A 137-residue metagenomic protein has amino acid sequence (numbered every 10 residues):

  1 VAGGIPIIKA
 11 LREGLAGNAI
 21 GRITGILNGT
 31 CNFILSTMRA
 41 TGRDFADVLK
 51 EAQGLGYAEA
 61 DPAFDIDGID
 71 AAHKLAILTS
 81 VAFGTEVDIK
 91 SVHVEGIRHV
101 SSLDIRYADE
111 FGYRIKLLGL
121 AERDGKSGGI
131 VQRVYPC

Functional and structural regions predicted by a protein language model:
A2-A58, I69-D70: Rossmann-like NAD(P)H-binding beta-loop-alpha module
M38, V48-C137: Substrate-binding/catalytic subdomain of NAD(P)-dependent oxidoreductase enzymes
